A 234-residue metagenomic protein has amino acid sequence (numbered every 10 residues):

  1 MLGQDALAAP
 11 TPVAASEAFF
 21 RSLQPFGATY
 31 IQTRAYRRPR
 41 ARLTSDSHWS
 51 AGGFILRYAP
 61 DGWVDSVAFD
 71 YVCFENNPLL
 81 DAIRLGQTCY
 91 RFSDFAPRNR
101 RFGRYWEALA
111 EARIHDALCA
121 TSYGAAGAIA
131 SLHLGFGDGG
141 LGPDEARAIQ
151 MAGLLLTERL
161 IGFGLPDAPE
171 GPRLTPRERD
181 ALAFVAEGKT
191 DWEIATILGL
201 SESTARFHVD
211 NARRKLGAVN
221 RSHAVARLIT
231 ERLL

Functional and structural regions predicted by a protein language model:
M1-D5, P12-V13, F136-T175, A183: Juxtadomain coupling helices with adjacent low-complexity linkers
D5-A6, A18-L118: Regulatory input/activation interfaces that engage signals or partners
L109, S131-G140: Short beta-strand-to-loop transition segments that serve as allosteric relay/switch motifs in sensory/regulatory domains
L118-A125: A short, hydrophobic, proline-anchored segment that marks a local hinge/packing element in signaling and regulatory
A128: Glycine-rich acetyl-CoA-binding "A-motif" of GNAT/NAT acetyltransferases
F163, D167-T204: Helix-turn-helix DNA-binding segment
H208-N211: Residues within the DNA-recognition helix of helix-turn-helix
R214-L234: Basic, Lys/Arg-enriched C-terminal extension of HTH/homeodomain DNA-binding domains
